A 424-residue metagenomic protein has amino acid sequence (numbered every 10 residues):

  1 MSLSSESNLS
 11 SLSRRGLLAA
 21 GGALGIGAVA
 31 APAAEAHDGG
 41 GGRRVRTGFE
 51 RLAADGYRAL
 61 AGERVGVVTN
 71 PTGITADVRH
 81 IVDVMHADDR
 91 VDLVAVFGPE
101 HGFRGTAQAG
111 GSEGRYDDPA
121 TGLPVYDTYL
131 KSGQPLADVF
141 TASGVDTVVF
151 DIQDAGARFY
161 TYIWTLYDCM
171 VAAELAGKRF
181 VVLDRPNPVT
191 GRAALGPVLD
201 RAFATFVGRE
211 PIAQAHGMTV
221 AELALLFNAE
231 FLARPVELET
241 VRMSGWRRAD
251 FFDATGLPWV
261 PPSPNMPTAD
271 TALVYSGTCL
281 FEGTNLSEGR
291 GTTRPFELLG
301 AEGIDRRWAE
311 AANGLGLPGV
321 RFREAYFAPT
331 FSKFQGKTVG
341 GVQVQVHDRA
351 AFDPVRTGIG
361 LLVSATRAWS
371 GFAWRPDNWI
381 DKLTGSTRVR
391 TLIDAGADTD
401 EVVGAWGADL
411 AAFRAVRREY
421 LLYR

Functional and structural regions predicted by a protein language model:
M1-L12, A23-I26: N-terminal secretory signal peptides
A31-R46: C-terminal segment of N-terminal export signals and the immediately downstream linker at the start of the mature
G105-A109, V182-F203: Glycine-rich, charge-decorated loop segments at or immediately adjacent to ligand/cofactor-binding or catalytic sites
G111-G144, A157: Glycine-rich oxoanion-binding loops at beta->alpha junctions
D154-W164: Glycine/threonine-rich flexible loop motifs
A204-A272: Conserved anion/nucleotide-ligand pocket segment
W246-F322: Glycine-rich, aromatic-lined ligand/substrate-binding cores of catalytic and carbohydrate-binding domains
G300-G404: Conserved functional hotspot residues or short segments at active or partner-binding sites across diverse domains
